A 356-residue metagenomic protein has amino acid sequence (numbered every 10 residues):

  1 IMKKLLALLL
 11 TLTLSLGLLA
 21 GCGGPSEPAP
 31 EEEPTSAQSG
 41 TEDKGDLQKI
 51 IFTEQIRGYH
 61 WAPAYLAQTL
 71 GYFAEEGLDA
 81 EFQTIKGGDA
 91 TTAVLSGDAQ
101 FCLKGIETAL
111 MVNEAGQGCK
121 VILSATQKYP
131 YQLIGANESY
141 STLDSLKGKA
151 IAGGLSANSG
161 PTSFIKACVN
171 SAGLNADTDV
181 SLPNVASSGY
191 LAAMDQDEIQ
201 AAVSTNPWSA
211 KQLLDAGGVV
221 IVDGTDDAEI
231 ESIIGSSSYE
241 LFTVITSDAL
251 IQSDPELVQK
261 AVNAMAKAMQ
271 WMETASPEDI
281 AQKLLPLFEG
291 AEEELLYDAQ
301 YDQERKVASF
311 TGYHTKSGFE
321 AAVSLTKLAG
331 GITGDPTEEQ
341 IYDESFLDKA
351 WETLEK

Functional and structural regions predicted by a protein language model:
I1-K49, A350-K356: Short, low-complexity disordered leader/linker segments with a strong preference for bacterial N-terminal type II
A29-N184, E198-N206, G217, I221-G224: Short, glycine-/small- and polar/acidic-enriched structural segments that line small-molecule recognition paths
A62, L70-G71, T92, S96 (+11 more regions): Solvent-exposed, polar/charged alpha-helical surfaces in well-ordered, non-transmembrane soluble domains, broadly
E75, D226-S237, E304-H314: Short, solvent-exposed loop/beta-turn-alpha elements that line the ligand-binding surface or hinge of extracytoplasmic
I85, L155-S163, S188, V203 (+3 more regions): Soluble non-cytosolic domains of exported or imported proteins
E107, G189-A192, Q196-L285: Pocket-lining segment of extracytoplasmic ligand-binding domains
Q252-T333: Secondary-structure end/capping motifs
E320-K356: Conserved C-terminal helix/tail region of periplasmic/extracytoplasmic solute-binding proteins
